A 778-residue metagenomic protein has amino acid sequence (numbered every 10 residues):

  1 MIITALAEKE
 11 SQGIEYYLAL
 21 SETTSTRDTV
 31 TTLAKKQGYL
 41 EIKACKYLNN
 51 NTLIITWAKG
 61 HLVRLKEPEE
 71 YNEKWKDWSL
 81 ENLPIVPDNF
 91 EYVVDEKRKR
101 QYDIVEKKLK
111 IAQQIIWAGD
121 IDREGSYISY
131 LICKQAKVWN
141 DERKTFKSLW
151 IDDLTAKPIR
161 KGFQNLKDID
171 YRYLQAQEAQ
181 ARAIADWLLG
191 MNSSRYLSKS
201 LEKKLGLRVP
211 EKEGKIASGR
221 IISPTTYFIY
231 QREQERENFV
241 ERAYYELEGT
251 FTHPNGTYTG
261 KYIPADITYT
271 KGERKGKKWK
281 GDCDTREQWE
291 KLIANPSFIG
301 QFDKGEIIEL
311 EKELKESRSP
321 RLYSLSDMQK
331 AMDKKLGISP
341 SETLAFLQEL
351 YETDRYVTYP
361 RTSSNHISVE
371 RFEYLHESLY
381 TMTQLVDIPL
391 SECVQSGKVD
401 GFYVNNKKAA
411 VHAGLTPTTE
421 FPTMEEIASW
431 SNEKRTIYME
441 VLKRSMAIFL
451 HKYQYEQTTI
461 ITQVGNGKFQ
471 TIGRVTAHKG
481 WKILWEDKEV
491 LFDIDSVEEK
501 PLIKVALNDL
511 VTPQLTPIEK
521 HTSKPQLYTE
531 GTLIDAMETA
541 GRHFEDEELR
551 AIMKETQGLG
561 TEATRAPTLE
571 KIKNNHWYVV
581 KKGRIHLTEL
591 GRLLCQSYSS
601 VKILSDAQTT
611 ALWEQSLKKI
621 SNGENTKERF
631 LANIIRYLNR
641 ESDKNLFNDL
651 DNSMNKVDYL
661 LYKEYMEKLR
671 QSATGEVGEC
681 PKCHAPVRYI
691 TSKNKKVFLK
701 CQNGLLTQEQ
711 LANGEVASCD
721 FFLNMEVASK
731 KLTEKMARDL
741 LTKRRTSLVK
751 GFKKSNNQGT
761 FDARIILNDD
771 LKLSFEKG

Functional and structural regions predicted by a protein language model:
M1-R195, T268, R286, K524: Intrinsically disordered, low-complexity regulatory segments
I2-T4, Y16-Y17, Q135, D170 (+5 more regions): Basic, low-complexity terminal or inter-domain segments flanking catalytic cores
L18, D120-D122, G214-K215, K312-R321 (+3 more regions): Conserved short loop/turn motifs at secondary-structure junctions
L40-Y71, S223-T270, I448-V497, K700 (+1 more regions): Structured, non-catalytic alpha/beta "coupling" segments that mediate domain-domain communication and provide generic
A156-F251, E313: C-terminal or mid-to-C-terminal helical accessory/interaction module adjacent to the motor/catalytic core
F239-G260, K304-P340, F346, R355 (+2 more regions): C-terminal accessory/connector segments of nucleic-acid motor ATPases
E273-R321: Metal- or metallocofactor-binding catalytic centers and their adjacent structured scaffolds across diverse enzyme
